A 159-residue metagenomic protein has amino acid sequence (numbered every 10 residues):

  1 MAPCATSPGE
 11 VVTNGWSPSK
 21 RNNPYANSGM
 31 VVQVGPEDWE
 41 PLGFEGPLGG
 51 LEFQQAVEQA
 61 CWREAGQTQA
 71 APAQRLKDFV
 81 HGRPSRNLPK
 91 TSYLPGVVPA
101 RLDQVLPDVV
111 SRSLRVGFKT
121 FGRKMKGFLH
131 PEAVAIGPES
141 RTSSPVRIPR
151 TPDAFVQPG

Functional and structural regions predicted by a protein language model:
M1-G159: Residues forming the flavin
